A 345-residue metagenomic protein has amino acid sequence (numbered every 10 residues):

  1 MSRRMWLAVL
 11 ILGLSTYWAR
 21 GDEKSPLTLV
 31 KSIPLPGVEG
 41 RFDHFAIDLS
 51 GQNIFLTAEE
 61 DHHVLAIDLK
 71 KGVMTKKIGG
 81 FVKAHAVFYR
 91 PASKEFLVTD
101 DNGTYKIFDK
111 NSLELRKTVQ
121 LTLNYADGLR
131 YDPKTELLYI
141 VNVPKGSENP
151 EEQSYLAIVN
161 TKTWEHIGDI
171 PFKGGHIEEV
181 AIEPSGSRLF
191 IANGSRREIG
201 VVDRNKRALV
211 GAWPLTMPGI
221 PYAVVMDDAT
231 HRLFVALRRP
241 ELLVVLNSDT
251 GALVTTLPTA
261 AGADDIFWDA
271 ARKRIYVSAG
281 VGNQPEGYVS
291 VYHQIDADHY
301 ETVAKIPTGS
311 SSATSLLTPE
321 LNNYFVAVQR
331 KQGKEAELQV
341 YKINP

Functional and structural regions predicted by a protein language model:
M1-M5: Positively charged n-region of N-terminal signal peptides that target proteins for export
W6-S15: Bacterial N-terminal signal peptides
Y17-P345: Predominantly soluble domains enriched in secretory-pathway, periplasmic, or organellar proteins
